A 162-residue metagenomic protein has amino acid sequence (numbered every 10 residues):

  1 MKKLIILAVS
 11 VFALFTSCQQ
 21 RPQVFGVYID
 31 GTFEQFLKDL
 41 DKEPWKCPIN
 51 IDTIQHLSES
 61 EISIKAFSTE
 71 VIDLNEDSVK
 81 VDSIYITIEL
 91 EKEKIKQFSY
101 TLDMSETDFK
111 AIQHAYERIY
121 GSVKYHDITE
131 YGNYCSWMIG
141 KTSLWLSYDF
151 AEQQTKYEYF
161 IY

Functional and structural regions predicted by a protein language model:
K2-A8: Sec-dependent signal peptide recognition, specifically the positively charged N-region followed immediately by
V11-F12: Repetitive helical segments and hydrophobic/amphipathic motifs
F15-S17: C-terminal motif of bacterial Sec signal peptides marking the signal peptidase cleavage site
Q19-S63, E91-Y162: Non-cytosolic coordination micro-motifs
E61-I64, V81-S83: A general secondary-structure signal for short beta-strands and their flanking turns/coil in non-transmembrane regions
I64-S78: Extracytoplasmic/periplasmic/luminal assembly and interaction segments in envelope/secretory/respiratory proteins
D82-K92: A structural motif
